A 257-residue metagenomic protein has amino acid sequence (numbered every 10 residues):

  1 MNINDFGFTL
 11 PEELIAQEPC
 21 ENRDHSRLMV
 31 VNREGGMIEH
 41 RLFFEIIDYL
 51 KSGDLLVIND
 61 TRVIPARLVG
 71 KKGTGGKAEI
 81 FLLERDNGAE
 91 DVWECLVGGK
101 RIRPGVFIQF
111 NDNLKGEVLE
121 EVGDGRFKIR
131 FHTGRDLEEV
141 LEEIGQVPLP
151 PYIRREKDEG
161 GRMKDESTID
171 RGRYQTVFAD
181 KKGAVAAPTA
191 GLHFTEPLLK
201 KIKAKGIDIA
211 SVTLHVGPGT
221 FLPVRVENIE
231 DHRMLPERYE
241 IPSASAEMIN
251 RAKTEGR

Functional and structural regions predicted by a protein language model:
M1-R257: Surface-exposed, charge/polar-rich loops and edge strands
